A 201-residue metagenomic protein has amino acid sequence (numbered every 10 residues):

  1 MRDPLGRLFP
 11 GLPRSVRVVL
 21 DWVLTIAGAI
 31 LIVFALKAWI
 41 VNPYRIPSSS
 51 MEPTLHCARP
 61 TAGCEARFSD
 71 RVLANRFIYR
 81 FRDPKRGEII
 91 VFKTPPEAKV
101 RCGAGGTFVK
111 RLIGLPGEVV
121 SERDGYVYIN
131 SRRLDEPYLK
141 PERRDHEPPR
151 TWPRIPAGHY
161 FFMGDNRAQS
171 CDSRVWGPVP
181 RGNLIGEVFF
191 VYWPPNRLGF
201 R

Functional and structural regions predicted by a protein language model:
M1-L31, A35, W39-R201: Soluble "head" domains of membrane/secretory-pathway proteins
